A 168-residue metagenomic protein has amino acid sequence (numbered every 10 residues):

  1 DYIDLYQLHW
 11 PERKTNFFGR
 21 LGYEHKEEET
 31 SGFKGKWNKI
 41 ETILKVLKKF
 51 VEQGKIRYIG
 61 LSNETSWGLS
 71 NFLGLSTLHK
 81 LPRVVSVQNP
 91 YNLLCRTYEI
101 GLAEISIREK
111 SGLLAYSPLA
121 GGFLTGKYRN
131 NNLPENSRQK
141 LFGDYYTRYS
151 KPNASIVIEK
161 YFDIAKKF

Functional and structural regions predicted by a protein language model:
D1-L5: An active-site-proximal structural segment forming one wall of the substrate-binding cleft that immediately precedes
L8: Surface-exposed loop and adjacent secondary-structure segments within mature catalytic domains
P11-F168: Beta/alpha (TIM)-barrel catalytic core signal, keyed to glycine-rich beta->alpha loops juxtaposed to Asp/Glu that bind
